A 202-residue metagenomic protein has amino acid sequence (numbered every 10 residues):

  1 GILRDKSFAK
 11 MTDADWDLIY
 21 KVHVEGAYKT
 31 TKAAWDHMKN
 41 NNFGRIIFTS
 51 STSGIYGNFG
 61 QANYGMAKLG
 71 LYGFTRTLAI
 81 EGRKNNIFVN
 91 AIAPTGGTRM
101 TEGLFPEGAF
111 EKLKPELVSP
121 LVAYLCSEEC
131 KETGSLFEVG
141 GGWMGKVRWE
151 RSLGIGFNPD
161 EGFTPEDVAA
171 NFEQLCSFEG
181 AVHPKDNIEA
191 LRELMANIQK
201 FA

Functional and structural regions predicted by a protein language model:
G1-R4: Conserved NAD(P)H cofactor-binding loop of Rossmann-fold oxidoreductase domains
K6-F8, T12-D17: Substrate-binding pocket helix/loop in short-chain dehydrogenase/reductase
M11, G57-G65, F105: Active-site loop-to-helix junction immediately N-terminal to the catalytic Tyr of the SDR YXXXK motif in Rossmann-fold
T31, A67: Active-site helix of classical SDR
D36-N40, Y56, Y72, T77-I87 (+1 more regions): Active-site-adjacent segment of SDR/Rossmann-fold oxidoreductases
S51: Residue(s) in the substrate-gating loop at a strand-loop-helix junction that position the organic substrate next
A109-F201: C-terminal helical subdomain
